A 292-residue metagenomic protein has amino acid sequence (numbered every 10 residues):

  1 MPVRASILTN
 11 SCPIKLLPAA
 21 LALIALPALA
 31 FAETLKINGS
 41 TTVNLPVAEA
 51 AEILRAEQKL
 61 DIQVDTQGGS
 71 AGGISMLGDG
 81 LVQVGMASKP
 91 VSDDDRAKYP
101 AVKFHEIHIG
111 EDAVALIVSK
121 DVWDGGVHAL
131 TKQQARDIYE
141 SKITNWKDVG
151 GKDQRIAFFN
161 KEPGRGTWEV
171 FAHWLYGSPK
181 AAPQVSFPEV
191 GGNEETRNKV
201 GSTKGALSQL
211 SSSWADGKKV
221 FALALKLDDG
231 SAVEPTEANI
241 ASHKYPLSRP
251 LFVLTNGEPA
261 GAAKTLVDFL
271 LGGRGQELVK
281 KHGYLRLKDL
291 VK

Functional and structural regions predicted by a protein language model:
M1-I14: N-terminal secretory signal peptides that target proteins for export/translocation
R4-S6, A25, F221: N-terminal non-cleavable signal-anchor helices
N10-P13, P27, A115: Low-complexity, compositionally biased segments
C12-P18, V43-N44: Generic alpha-helix initiation/capping and coil-helix boundary signal
K15-A28: Bacterial N-terminal signal peptides
F31-K292: Exported/periplasmic ABC-transporter solute-binding proteins
